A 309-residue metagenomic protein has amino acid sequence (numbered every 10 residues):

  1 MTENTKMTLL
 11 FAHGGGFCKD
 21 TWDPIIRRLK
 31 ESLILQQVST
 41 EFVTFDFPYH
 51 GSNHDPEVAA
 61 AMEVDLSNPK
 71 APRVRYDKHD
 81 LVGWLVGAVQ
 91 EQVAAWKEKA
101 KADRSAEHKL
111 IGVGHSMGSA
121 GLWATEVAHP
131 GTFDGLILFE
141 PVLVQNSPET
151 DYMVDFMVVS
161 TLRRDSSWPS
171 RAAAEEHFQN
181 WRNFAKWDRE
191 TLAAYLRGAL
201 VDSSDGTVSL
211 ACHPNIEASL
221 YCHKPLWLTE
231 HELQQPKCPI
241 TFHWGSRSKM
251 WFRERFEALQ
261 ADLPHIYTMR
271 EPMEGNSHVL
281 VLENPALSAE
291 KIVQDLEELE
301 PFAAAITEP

Functional and structural regions predicted by a protein language model:
N4-A71: Conserved HGGG/HGGXW glycine-rich cap/lid loop of the alpha/beta-hydrolase fold
F11, M269-S277: Short glycine-rich catalytic loops that host catalytic nucleophiles or stabilize transition states across multiple
E41-I111, H129: Active-site loop/oxyanion-hole signature of alpha/beta-hydrolase fold enzymes
D46-H50, V142, N276-S277: Short beta-to-alpha linker loops that shape the active-site pocket of alpha/beta-hydrolase fold enzymes
S105-D151: Conserved hydrolase catalytic core segment
D165-L220: Conserved alpha/beta-hydrolase catalytic His-Asp/Glu region
L200-Y267, E271: Conserved serine/cysteine hydrolase catalytic core
N276-A289: Catalytic histidine-centered segment of alpha/beta-hydrolase-like enzymes
